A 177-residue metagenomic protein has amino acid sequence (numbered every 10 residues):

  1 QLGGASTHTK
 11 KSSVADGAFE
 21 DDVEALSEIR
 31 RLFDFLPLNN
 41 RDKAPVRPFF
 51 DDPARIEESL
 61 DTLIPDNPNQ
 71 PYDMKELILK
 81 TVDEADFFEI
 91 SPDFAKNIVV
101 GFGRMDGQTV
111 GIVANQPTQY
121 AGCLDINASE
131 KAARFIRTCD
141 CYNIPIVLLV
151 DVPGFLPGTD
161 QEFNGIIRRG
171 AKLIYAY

Functional and structural regions predicted by a protein language model:
Q1-Y177: Ligand-binding clefts of soluble mixed alpha/beta catalytic domains
